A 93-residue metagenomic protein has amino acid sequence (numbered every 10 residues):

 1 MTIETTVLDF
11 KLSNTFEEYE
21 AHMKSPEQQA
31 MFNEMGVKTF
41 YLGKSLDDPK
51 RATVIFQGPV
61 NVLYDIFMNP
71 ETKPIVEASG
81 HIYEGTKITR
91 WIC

Functional and structural regions predicted by a protein language model:
M1-K73, G85-C93: Short S/T/G/P-rich N-terminal loop/turn motif that feeds into the first structured element of a domain
P74-A78: Short arginine-rich
